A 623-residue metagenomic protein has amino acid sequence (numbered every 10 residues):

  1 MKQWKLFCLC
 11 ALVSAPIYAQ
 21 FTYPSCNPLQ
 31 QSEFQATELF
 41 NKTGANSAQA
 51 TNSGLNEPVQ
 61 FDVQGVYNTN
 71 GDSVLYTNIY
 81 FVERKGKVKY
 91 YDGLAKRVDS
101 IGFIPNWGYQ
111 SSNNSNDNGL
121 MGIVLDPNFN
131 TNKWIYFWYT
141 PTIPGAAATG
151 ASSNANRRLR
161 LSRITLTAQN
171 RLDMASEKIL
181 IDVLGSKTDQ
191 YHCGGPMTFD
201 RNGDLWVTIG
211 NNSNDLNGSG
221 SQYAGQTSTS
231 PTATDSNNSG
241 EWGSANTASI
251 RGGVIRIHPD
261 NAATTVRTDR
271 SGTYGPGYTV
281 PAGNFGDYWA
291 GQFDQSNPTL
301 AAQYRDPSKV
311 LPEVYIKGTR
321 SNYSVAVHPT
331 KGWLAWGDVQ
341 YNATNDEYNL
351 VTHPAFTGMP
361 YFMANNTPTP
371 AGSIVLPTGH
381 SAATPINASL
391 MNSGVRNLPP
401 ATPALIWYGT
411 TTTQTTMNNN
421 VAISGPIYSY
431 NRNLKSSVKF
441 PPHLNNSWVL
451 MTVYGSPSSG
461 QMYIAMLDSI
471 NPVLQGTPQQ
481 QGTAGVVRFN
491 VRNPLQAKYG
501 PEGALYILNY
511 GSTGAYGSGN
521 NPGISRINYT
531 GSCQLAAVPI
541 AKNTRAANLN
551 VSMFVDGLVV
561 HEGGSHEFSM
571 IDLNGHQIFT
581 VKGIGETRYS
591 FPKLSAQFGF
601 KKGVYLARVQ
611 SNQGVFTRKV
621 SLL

Functional and structural regions predicted by a protein language model:
F21-Q30, V74-L75, V82, Y109-N113 (+5 more regions): Beta-propeller domain segments
N41-G86, N420-S424: Beta-strand-rich domains and repeat architectures in extracellular enzymes and scaffolds, especially beta-propellers
Y76-F103: Beta-propeller domains
L94-L125: Blade-loop segments of beta-propeller domains
S152-T198: Asp-box/WD-like beta-propeller blade repeats and closely related beta-sheet repeat scaffolds
G332, G503, M570-I578, Y605: Short, glycine-anchored, charge-dense loop/turn motifs used at functional sites
G531-G557, L623: Residue-level detector of functionally pivotal "anchor" positions at catalytic/ligand-binding pockets or at interdomain
K542, L594-L623: C-terminal tail/sorting-segment detector
